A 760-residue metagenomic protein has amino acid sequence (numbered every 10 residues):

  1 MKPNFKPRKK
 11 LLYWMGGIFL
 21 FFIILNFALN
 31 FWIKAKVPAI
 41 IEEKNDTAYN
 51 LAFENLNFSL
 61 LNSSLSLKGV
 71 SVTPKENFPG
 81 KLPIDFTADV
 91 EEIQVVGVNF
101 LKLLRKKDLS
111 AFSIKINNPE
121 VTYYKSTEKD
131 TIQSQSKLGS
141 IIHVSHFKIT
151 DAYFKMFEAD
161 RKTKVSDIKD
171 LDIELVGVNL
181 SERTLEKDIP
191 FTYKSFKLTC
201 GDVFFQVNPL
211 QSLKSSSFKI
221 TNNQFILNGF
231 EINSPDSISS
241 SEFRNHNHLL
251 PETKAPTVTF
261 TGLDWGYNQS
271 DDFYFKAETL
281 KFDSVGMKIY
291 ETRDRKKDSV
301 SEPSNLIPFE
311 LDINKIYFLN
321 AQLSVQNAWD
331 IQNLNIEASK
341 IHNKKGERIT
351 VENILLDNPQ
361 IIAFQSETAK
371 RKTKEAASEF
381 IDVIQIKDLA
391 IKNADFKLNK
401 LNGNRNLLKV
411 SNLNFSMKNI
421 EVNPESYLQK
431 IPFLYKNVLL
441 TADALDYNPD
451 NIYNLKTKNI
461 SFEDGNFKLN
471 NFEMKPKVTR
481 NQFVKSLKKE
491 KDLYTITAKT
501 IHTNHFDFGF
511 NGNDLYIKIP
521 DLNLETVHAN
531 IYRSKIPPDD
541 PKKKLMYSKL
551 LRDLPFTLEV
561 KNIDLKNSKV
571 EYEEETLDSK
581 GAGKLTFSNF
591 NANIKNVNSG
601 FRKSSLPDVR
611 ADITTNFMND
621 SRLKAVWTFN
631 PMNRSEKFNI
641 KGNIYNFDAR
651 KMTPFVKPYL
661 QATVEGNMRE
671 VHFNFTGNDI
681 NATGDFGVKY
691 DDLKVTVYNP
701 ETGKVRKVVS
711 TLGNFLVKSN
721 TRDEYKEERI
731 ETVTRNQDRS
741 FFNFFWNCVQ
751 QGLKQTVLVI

Functional and structural regions predicted by a protein language model:
K2-M15, T615, V626-M632, E636 (+3 more regions): Extended terminal
K2-T47, R161-S166, L408, N414: N-terminal type II signal-anchor transmembrane helix that functions as the membrane-insertion/stop-transfer segment
T47-E54, G666-M668: A short, amphipathic edge element
N50-E128, S134-R161, S166-K169, V176-E231 (+7 more regions): Flexible beta-edge/linker motif
D89, E252-K254, T497, R622-K641: Right-handed parallel beta-helix
Y124-I132, R295-S299, A369-T373, P537-K543 (+2 more regions): Flexible, surface-exposed loop regions and adjacent strand-edge segments of Gram-negative outer-membrane beta-barrel
S136, V165, L319, G346 (+9 more regions): Surface-exposed, low-complexity/disordered segments and acidic/polar micro-motifs at processing/linker regions
I536-S548, R552-V560, D564, E571-S579 (+1 more regions): Long, K/E/R/D-enriched contiguous segments that form extended
